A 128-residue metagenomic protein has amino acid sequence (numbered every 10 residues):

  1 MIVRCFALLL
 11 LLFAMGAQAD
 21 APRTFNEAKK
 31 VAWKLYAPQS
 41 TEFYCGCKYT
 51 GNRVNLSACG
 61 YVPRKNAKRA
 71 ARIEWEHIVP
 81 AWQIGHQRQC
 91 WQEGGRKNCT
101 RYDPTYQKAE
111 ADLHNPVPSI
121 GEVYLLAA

Functional and structural regions predicted by a protein language model:
M1, C45-C47, N98: Generic detector of bulky aromatic hydrophobic side chains
I2-L8: Sec-dependent signal peptide recognition, specifically the positively charged N-region followed immediately by
L9, Q18-A19: Sequence termini and other peripheral, non-core segments
A14-G16: N-terminal signal peptide c-region/cleavage motif recognized by signal peptidases
D20-R72: Aromatic-lined ligand-binding clefts that engage carbohydrates, nucleic acids, or primary amines
Y49, N55, Y61-A128: Domain-level detector of nuclease and nuclease-like folds in predominantly extracellular/periplasmic contexts
